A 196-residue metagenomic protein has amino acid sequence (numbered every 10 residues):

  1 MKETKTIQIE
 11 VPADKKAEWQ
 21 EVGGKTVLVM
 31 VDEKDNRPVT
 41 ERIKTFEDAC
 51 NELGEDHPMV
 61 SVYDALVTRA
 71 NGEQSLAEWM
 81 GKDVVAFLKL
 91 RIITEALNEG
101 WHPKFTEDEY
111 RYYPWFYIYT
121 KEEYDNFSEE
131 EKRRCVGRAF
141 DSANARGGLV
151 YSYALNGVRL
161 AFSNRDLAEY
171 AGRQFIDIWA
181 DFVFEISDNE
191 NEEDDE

Functional and structural regions predicted by a protein language model:
M1-K2, D188-E196: Short acidic DE-rich linear segments
K2-V84: Charge-rich, low-complexity N-terminal segments
L66-Y124: Acidic, glycine-rich loop-and-strand cores that form catalytic or ligand-binding grooves in diverse globular domains
D108-G157: Short aromatic-glycine-(Arg/Gly/Cys) micro-motifs in beta-strand/loop hairpins
A145-G147, L167, W179-A180: Extracellular/cell-surface secretome signature
S163-D177: A short, charged, amphipathic alpha-helix used as a generic interaction element across diverse proteins
F175-I186: Short arginine-rich
